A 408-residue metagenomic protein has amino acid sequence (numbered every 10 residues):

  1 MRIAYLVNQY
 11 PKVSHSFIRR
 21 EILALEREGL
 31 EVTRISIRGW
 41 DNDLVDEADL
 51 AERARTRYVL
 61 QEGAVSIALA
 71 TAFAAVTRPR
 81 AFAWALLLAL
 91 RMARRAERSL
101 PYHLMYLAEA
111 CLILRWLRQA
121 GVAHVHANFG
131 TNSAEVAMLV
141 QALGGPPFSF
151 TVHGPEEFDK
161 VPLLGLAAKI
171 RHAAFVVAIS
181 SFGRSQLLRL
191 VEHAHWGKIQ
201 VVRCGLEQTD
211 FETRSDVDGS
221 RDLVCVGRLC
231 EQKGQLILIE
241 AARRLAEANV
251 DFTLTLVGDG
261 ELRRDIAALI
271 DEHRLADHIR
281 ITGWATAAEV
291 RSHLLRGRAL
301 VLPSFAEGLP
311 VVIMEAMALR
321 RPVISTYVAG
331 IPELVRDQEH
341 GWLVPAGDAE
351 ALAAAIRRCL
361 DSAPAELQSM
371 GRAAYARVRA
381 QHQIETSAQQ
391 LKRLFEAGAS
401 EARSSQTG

Functional and structural regions predicted by a protein language model:
S16, R221-R244, V250, L254 (+2 more regions): A conserved mid-protein helix/loop that constitutes part of the nucleotide-sugar donor-binding site
I170, W284-A285, S292-G297: Short alpha-helical donor nucleotide-sugar binding micro-motif in glycosyltransferases
F182, G205: Carbohydrate-associated surface elements
A267-A285: Nucleotide-activated donor-binding/catalytic signature segment of Leloir-type glycosyltransferases, i.e., the conserved
H278, E366-A380, S387-R393: A short, well-ordered alpha-helix in the C-terminal region of glycosyltransferases
F305: Aromatic "clamp/platform" in nucleotide-sugar-dependent glycosyltransferases that forms part of the donor/acceptor
P322-S325, V335: Short hydrophobic beta-strand element within catalytic cores of glycosyltransferases and related nucleotide-activated
D337-Q338, W342-A349, R358-P364: Conserved acidic donor-binding segment of nucleotide-sugar-dependent glycosyltransferases
